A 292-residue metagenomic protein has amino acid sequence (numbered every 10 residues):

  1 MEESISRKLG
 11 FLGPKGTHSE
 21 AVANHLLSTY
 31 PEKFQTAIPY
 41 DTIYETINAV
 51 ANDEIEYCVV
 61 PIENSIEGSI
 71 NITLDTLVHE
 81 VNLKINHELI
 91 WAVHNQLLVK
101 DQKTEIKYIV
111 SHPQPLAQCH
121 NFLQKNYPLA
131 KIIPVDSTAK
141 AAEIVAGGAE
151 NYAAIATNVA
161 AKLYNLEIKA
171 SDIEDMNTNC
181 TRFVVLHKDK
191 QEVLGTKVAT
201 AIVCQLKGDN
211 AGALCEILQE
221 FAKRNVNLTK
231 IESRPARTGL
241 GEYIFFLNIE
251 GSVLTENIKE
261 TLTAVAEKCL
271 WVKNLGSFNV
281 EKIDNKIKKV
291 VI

Functional and structural regions predicted by a protein language model:
M1-I292: Domain-level signature for soluble enzymes in the chorismate/prephenate branch of the shikimate pathway
